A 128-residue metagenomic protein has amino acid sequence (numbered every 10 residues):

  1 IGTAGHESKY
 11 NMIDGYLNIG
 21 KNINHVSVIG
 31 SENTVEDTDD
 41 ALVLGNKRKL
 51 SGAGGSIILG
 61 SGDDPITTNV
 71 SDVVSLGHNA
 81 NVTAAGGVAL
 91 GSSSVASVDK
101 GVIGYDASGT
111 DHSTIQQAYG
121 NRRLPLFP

Functional and structural regions predicted by a protein language model:
I1-P128: Glycine- and small/polar-enriched repetitive beta-structure motifs of secreted/surface proteins
